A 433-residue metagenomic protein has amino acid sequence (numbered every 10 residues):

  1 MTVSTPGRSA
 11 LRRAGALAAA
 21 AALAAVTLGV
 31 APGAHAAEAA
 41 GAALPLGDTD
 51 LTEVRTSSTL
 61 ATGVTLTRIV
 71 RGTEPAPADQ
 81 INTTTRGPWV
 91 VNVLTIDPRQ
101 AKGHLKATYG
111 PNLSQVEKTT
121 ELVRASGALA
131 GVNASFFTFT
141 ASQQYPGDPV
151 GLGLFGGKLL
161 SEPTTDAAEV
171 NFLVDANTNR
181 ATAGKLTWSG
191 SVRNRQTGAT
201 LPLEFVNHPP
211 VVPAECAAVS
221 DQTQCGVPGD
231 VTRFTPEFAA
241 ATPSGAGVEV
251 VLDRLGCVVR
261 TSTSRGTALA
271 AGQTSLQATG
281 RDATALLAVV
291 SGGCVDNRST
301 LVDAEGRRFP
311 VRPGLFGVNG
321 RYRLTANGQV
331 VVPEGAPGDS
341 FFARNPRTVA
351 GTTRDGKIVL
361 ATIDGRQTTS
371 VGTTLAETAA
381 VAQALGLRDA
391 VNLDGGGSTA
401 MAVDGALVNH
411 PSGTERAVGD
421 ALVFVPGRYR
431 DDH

Functional and structural regions predicted by a protein language model:
M1-A37: Secretory targeting and sorting signals
T2-V3, V26, H35-H433: Gly/Ser/Thr/Pro-rich low-complexity, intrinsically disordered segments
